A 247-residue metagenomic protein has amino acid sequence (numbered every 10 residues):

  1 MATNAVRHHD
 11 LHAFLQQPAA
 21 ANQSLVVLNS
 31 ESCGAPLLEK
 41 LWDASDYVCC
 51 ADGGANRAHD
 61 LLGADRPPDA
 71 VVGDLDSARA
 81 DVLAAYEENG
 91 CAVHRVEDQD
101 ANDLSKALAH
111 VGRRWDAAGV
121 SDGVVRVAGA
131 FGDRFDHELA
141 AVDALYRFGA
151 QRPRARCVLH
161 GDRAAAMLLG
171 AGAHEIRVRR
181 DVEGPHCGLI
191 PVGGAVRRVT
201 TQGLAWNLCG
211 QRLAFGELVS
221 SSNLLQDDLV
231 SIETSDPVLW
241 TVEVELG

Functional and structural regions predicted by a protein language model:
A2-A85, N89: N-terminal beta-strand-loop-alpha-helix module at the start of alpha/beta ligand-binding or catalytic domains
F14-A21, E39-D43, G63-A64, A85-E87 (+8 more regions): Solvent-exposed alpha-helices and their adjacent loops that cap or buttress functional pockets in soluble metabolic
G34-P36, R57, A101-A107, R134-L139: Short glycine/serine/threonine-rich phosphate/pyrophosphate-binding segments that cradle anionic phosphate groups
D74, A80-E87, E97, A101 (+1 more regions): Long, charge-dense
G90-G119: Short phosphate-binding loop-to-helix
D122-V178: Anionic-ligand-binding alpha/beta catalytic cores of soluble enzymes and soluble regulatory domains that recognize
D162, L168-G247: Long, charged alpha-helical interface segments
